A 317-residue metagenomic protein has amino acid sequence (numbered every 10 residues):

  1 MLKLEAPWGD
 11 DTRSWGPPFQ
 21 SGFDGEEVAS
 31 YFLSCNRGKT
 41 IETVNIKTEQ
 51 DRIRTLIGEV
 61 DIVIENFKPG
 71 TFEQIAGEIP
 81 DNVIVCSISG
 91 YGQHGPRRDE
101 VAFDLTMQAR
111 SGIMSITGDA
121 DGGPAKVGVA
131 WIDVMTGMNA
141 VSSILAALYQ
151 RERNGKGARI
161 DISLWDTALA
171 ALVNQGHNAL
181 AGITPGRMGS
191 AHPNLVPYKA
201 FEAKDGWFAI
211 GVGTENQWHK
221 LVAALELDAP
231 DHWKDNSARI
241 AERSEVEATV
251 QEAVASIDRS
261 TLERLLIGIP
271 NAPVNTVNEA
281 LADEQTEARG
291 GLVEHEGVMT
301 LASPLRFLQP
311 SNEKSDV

Functional and structural regions predicted by a protein language model:
M1-R153, V317: N-terminal helix-loop segment corresponding to the beta1-alpha1 unit of nucleotide/adenylate-binding folds
W8, Y91-G92, L164-L169, D205 (+2 more regions): Glycine-rich beta-alpha junction loops
F32, M188-P193, Y198-K199, A241 (+2 more regions): Short Gly/Pro-enriched turn/cap motifs at secondary-structure boundaries
Q93, D121-V129, E152-A168, G186-P193 (+1 more regions): Conserved Rossmann-fold dehydrogenase catalytic segment
G137-G157, A170-A181, V222-A229: Oxidoreductase and adenylate-handling cofactor-binding alpha/beta cores
V196-N271: Aromatic-enriched alpha-helical interface/lid elements that frame and gate functional surfaces
I267-T286: Conserved PLP cofactor-binding pocket of PLP-dependent enzymes
V293-V317: Flexible, small-/acidic-enriched active-site or ligand-binding loops
